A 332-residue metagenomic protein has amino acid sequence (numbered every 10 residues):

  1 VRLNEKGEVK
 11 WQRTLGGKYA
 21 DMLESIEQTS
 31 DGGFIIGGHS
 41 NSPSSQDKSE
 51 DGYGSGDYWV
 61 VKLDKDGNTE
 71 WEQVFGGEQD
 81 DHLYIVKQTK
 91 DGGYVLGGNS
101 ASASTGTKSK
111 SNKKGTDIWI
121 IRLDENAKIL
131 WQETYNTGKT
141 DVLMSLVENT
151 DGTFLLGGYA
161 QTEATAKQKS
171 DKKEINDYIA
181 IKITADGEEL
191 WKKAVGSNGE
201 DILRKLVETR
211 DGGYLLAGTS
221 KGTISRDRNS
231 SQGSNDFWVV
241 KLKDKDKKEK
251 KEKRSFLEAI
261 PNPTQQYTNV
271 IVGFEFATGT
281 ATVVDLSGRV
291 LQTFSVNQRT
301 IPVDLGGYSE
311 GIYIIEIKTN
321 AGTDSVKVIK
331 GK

Functional and structural regions predicted by a protein language model:
V1-E258: A sequence-level/structural motif corresponding to short, flexible coil/turn segments enriched in small polar residues
K253-I260, T264-K332: C-terminal outer-membrane/trafficking sorting elements
